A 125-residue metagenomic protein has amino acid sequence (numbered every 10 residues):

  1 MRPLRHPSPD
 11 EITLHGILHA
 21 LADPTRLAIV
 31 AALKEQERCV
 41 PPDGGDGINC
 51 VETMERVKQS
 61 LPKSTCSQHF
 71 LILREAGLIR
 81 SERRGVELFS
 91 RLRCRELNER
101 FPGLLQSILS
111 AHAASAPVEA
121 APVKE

Functional and structural regions predicted by a protein language model:
M1-L4, T25, P62, L73: Short, intrinsically disordered low-complexity segments
M1-R2, E52-T53, Q59-K63, I79-S81 (+1 more regions): N-terminal start-of-chain detector that recognizes signal peptides and the immediate post-cleavage beginning
M1-T13, A31-P42, F89, R93-E125: Amphipathic alpha-helical dimerization/coiled-coil segments that flank or bridge DNA-binding/regulatory modules
G16-A20, P24-P62, R84, L88-E96: N-terminal helix-turn-helix DNA-binding core of bacterial DNA-binding proteins
H69-L71: Short, hydrophobic-biased segments on the C-terminal half of alpha helices that form "recognition helices"
R74-R84: A short, conserved structural fragment
